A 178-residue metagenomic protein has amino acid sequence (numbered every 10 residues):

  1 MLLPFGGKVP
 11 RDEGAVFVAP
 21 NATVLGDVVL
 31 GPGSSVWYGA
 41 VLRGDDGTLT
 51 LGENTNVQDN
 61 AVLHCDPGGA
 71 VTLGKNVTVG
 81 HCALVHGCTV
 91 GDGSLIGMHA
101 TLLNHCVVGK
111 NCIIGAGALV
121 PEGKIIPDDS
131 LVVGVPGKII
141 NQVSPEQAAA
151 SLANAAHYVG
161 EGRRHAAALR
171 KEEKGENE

Functional and structural regions predicted by a protein language model:
M1-D12, F17, D45, L51-E53 (+4 more regions): Glycine-rich hexapeptide-repeat left-handed beta-helix
A22: Compact, Lys/Arg-rich rRNA/RNP-binding cores from ribosome-related proteins
L25-G31: N-terminal glycine-rich anion-binding loops that anchor highly charged ligand groups
G33-S34, L51: Short Gly/aromatic-enriched secondary-structure transition segments
